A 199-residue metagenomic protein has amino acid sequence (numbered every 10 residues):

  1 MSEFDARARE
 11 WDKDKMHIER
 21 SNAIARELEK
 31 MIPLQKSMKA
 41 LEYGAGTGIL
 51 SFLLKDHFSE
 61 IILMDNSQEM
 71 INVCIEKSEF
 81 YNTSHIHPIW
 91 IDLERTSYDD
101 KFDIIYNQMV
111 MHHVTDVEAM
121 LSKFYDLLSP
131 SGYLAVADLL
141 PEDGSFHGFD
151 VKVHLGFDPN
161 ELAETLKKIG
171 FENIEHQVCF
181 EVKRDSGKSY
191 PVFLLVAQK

Functional and structural regions predicted by a protein language model:
M1-Q35, V73: Conserved class I S-adenosyl-L-methionine
E3, D12-I18, Y133-L194: C-terminal alpha-helical "lid/dimerization" subdomain adjacent to the S-adenosyl-L-methionine
M38, S59, D103: Conserved acidic residues
L41-R95: Class I SAM-dependent methyltransferase SAM/SAH-binding core
Y106: A conserved beta-strand element that flanks and buttresses the S-adenosyl-L-methionine
M109-H113: Short catalytic micro-motifs in class I SAM-dependent methyltransferases
E118-Y133: A short glycine-rich, Lys/Arg-flanked "PGG" loop and its adjoining helix->strand segment in the class I
L195-K199: C-terminal lobe and adjacent flexible extensions of AdoMet/dcAdoMet transferase-like proteins
